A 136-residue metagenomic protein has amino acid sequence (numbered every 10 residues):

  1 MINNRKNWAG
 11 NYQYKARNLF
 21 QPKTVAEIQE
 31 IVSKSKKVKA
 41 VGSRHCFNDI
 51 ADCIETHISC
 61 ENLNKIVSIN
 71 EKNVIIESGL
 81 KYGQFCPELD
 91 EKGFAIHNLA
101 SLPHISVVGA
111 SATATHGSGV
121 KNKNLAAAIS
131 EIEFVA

Functional and structural regions predicted by a protein language model:
M1-I2, K6-Q13: N- or domain-start disorder-to-order transition segments that initiate the globular core
G10-V67, E71-H104, A110-G119: Glycine-rich N-terminal segment of FAD-binding domains in flavoprotein oxidoreductases, spanning the beta-loop-helix
A110-A136: FAD-binding subdomain of flavoenzyme oxidoreductases
